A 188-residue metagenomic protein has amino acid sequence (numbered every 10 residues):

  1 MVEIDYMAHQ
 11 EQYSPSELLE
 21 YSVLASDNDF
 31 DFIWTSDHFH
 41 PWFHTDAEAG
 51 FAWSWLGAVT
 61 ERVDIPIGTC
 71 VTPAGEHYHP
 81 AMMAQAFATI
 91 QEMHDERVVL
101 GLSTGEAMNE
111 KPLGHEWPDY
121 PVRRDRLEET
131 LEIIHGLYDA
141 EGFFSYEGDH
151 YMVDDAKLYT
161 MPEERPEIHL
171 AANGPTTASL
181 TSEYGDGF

Functional and structural regions predicted by a protein language model:
M1-C70, P166: N-terminal beta1-alpha1-beta2 module of alpha/beta enzyme domains
M7-E11, H38, T72-A74, S103-A107 (+1 more regions): Active-site beta-loop-alpha junctions enriched in small/polar residues
Q12-P15, E76-P80, A178: Loop/helix-junction capping segments adjacent to catalytic residues or to phosphate/diphosphate-binding pockets
S14, W42, H77, M108-E110: Generic structural signal for helix capping and beta-alpha/helix-loop junctions
L19, W53, H77, A84 (+1 more regions): Glycine-rich phosphate-binding loop at the start of an alpha helix
D29-F30, R62-I65, H94, L180-F188: Glycine-enriched alpha-helix->loop->beta-strand junction motifs that scaffold or abut catalytic
H44-E48, H79-A81, G114: Short, solvent-exposed loop/turn segments at secondary-structure boundaries
A81-Y184: Internal, glycine-rich beta/alpha segment that forms the wall or movable "lid" of small-molecule/cofactor binding
